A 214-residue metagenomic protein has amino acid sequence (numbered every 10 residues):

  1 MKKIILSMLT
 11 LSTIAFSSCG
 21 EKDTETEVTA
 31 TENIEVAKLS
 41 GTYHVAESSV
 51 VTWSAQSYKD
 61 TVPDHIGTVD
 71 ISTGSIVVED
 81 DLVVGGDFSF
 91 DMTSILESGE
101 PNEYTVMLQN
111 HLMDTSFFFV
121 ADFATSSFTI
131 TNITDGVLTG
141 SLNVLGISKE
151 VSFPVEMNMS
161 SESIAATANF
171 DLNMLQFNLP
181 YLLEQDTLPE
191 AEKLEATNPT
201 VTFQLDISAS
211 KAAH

Functional and structural regions predicted by a protein language model:
M1-K2, E21: Generic cytosolic/nucleocytoplasmic N-terminal low-complexity/intrinsically disordered segments
K2-M8: Sec-dependent signal peptide recognition, specifically the positively charged N-region followed immediately by
L11-S12: Repetitive helical segments and hydrophobic/amphipathic motifs
A15-S18: C-terminal motif of bacterial Sec signal peptides marking the signal peptidase cleavage site
G20-H214: Low-complexity, acidic/polar, glycine-enriched regions of mature
